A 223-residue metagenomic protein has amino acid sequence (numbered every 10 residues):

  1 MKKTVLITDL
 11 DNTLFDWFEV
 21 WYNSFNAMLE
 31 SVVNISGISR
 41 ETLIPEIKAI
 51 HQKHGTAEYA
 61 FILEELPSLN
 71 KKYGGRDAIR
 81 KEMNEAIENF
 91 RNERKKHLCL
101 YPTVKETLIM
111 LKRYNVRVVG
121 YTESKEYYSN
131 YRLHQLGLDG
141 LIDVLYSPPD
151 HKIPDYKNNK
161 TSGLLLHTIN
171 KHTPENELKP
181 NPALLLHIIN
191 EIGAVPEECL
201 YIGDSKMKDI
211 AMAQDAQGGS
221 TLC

Functional and structural regions predicted by a protein language model:
M1-E46: Active-site neighborhood of HAD-like aspartate-dependent phosphohydrolases
K2, A60-F61, N89-N130, H134: Short, acidic loop-to-helix structural element flanking the phosphoryl-transfer center in phosphate-processing enzymes
F25-M28, V32, V195-P196, A213-A216: C-terminal or late-domain output modules
K48-N92: A metal-dependent, Asp-based hydrolase signature
A78-R80, K105-M110, N181-L185, S205-M212: Short glycine/proline-centered loop/turn elements that form peptide/ligand docking sites
V119, K125-C199: Substrate-recognition "cap/lid" segment bordering the active-site pocket of phosphatases
L200-C223: Acidic, Mg2+-coordinating phosphoryl-transfer loop and its flanking beta/alpha structural elements, shared across
